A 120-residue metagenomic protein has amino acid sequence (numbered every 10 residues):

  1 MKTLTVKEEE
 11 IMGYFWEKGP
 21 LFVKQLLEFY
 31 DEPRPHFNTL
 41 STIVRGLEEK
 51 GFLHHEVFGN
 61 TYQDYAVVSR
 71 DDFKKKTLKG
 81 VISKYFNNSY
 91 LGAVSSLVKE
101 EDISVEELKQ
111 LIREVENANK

Functional and structural regions predicted by a protein language model:
K2-K7, P20, N87: Short helix-coil-helix linker/hinge
L4-K7, F58-T77: Short, cationic-aromatic polyanion-contact patches
E9-Y14: Pre-recognition alpha-helix immediately N-terminal to the DNA-recognition helix within helix-turn-helix or winged-helix
F15-G19: Short helix-to-turn junction characteristic of helix-turn-helix DNA-binding domains, especially the helix
L21-F29: Short acidic, hydrophobic short linear motifs in intrinsically disordered regions
S41-R45: Short, hydrophobic-biased segments on the C-terminal half of alpha helices that form "recognition helices"
G51: Glycine-centered, phosphate/nucleic-acid-interacting loop/turn motifs that mediate DNA/RNA or nucleotide
T77-N119: Amphipathic alpha-helical dimerization/coiled-coil segments that flank or bridge DNA-binding/regulatory modules
